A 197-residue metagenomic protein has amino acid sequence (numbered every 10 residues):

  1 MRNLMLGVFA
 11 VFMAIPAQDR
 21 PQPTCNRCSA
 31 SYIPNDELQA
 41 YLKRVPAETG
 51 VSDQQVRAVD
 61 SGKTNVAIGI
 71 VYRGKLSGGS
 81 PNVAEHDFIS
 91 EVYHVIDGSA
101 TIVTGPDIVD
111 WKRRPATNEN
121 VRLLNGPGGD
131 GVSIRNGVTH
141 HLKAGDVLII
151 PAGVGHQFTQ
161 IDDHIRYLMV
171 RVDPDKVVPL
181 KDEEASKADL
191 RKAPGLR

Functional and structural regions predicted by a protein language model:
N3-P16: Bacterial N-terminal signal peptides
I15-F88, L180-R197: A short, N-terminal "cap"/entry segment at the start of jelly-roll beta-barrel domains of the cupin/DSBH fold
V66, K75, A100-T101, V109-D110: Primarily extracytoplasmic ectodomains and periplasmic/lumenal surface modules that are beta-strand-rich
D87-P106, A116-D130: Short, conserved beta-strand element in jelly-roll/cupin
I89, N136-V138, A144: Short, solvent-exposed loop/turn positions at domain surfaces that link secondary-structure elements or cap domain
I108-D110, H164-I165: Short, surface-exposed beta-strand-loop junctions and turns on beta-sheet-rich folds
H140-D162: Conserved metal-binding segment of the jelly-roll/cupin
D163-P179: A short hydrophobic beta-strand segment most commonly corresponding to one strand of the jelly-roll/cupin
